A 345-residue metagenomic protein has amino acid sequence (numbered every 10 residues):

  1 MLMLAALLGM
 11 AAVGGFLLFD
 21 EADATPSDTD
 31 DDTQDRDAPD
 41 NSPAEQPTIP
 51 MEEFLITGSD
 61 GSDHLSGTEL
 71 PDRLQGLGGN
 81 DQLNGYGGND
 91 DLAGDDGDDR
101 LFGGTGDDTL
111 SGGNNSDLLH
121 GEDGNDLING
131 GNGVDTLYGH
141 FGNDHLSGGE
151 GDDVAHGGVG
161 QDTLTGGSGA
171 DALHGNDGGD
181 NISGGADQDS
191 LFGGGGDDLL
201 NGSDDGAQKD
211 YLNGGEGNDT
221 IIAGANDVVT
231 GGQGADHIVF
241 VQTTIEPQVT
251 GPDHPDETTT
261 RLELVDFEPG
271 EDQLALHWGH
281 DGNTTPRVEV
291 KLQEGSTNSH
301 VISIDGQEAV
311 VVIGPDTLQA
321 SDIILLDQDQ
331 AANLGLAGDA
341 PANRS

Functional and structural regions predicted by a protein language model:
M1-D28, K291-S345: Low-complexity acidic/polar repeat-biased segments
L18-E52: Membrane-engaging insertion elements
L55-T57, H64-S66, R73-G78, Q82-G87 (+17 more regions): Short beta-strand elements of solenoid repeat domains
L74, P247-V249, N283-T285, V310 (+1 more regions): A short local loop/turn or secondary-structure capping micro-motif enriched for an aromatic residue
G175, G202, G232-Q233, T250-G251 (+2 more regions): A short, polar/proline- and glycine-enriched secondary-structure boundary/capping micro-motif
D205-Y211, G215-G282: Extracellular beta-strand/loop-rich repeat segments of large surface/secreted proteins
T258-T259, A275, P286, L292 (+1 more regions): Long C-terminal tail modules that include membrane-anchoring/sorting signals and adjacent low-complexity, intrinsically
V265, T284-G295: Short linear motifs in intrinsically disordered
